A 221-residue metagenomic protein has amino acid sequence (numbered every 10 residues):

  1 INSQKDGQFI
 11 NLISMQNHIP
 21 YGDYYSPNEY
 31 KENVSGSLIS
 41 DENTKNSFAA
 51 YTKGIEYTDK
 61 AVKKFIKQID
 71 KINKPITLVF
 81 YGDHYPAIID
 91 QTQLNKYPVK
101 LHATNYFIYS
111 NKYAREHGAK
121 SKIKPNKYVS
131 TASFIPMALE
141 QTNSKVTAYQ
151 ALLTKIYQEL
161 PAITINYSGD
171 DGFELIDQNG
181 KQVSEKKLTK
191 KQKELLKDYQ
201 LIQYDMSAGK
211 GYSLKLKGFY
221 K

Functional and structural regions predicted by a protein language model:
I1-K221: Solvent-exposed soluble domains appended to multi-pass membrane proteins
